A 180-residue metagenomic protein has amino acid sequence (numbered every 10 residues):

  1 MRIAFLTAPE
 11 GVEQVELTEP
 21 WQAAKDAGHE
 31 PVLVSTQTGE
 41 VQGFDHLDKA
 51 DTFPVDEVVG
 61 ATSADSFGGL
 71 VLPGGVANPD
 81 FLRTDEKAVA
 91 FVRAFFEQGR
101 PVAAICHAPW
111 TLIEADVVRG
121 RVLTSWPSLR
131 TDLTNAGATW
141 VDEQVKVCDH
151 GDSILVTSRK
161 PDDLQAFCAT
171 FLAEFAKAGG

Functional and structural regions predicted by a protein language model:
M1-Q98, V102, T111-V122, R130-G180: Extended, subdomain-level signal for the structured scaffold at the beginning of enzyme domains
C106: Catalytic nucleophile serine of serine hydrolases, specifically the conserved "nucleophile elbow" pentapeptide
